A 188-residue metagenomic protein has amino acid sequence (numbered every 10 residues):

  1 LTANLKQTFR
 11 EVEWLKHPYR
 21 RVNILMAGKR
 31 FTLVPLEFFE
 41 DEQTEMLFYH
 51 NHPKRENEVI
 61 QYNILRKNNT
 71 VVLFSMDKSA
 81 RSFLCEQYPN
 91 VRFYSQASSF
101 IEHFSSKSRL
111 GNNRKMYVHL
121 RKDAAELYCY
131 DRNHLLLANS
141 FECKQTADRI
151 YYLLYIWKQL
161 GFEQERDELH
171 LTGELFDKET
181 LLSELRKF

Functional and structural regions predicted by a protein language model:
L1-K16, A147-G161, E165-H170: N-terminal phosphate-binding loop and adjacent alpha-helix
L1-S105: Active-site neighborhood for divalent-cation/phosphate handling
Y19-R21, N113, Q164-R166: A general structural motif
I24-L25, F141, L171-T172: Conserved beta-strand segments of the P-loop GTPase G domain that flank and frequently precede/overlap
K29-F31, A124, F176: Gly/Ser/Thr-rich loops at beta-strand to alpha-helix junctions that form or flank small-molecule/cofactor-binding
I64-F162: Small-residue (GG/TT-enriched) beta-loop-alpha framework at ligand/catalytic clefts
E168-L185: Glycine-rich phosphate-binding loops at beta-strand->alpha-helix junctions
F188: Conserved phosphate-binding/catalytic loops in two-lobed NTP-binding clefts
